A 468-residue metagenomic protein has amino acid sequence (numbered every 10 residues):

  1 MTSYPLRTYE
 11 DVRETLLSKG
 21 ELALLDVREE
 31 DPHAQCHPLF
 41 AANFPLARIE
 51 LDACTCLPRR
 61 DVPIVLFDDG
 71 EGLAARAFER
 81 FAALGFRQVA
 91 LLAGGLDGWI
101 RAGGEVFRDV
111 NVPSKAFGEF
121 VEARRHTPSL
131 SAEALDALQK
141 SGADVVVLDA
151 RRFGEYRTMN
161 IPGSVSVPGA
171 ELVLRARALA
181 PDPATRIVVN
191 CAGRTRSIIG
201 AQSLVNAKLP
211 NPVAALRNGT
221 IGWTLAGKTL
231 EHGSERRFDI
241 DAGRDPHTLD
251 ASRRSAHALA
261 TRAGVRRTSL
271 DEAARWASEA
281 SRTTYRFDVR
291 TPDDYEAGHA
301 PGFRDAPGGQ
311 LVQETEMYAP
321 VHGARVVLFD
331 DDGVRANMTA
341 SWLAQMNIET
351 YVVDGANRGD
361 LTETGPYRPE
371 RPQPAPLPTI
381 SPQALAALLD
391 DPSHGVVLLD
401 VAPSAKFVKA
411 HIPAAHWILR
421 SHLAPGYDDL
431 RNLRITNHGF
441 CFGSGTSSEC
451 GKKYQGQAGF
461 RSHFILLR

Functional and structural regions predicted by a protein language model:
M1-A23, V27-V146, A150-Y285, V289-V397 (+1 more regions): Rhodanese-like catalytic fold shared by cysteine-dependent sulfurtransferases and DSP/PTP-type phosphatases
